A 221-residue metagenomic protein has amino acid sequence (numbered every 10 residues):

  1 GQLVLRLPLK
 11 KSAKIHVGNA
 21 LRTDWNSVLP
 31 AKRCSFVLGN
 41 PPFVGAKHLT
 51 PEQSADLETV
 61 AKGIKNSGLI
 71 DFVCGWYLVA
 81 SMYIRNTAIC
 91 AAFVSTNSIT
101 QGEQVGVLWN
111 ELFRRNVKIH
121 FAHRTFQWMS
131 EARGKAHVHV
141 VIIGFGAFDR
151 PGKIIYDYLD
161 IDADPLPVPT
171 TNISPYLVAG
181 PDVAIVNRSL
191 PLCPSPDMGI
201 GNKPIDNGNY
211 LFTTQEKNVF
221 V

Functional and structural regions predicted by a protein language model:
G1-L5, L9, A20-V221: Signature of N6-adenine DNA methyltransferases within the class I
S12-V17: Conserved residues in the N-terminal Rossmann fold of short-chain dehydrogenase/reductase
